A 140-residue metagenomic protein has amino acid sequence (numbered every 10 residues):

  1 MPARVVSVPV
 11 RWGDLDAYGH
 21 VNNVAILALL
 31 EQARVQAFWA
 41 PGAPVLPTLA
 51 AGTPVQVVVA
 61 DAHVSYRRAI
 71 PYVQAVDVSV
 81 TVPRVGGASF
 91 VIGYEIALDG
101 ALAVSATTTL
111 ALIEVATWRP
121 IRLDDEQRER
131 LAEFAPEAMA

Functional and structural regions predicted by a protein language model:
M1-V59, V115-A140: Hot-dog-fold acyl-thioester-processing enzymes
M1-V6, Y66-A75, P83-A140: HotDog/MaoC-like acyl-thioester-processing domains
A37-R84, A88-S89, A103-V104: Hydrophobic beta-strand-centered segment that forms part of the acyl-chain substrate-binding groove
